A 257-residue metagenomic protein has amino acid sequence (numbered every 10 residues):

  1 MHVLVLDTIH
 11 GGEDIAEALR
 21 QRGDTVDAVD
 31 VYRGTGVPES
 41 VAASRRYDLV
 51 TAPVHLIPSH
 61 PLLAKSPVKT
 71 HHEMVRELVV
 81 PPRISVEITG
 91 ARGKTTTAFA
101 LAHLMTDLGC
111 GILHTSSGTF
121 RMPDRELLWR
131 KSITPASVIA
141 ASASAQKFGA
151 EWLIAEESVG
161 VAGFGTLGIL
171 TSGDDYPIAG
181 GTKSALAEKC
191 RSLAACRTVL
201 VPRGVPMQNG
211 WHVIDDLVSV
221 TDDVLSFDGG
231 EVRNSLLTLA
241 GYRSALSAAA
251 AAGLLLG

Functional and structural regions predicted by a protein language model:
M1-E87, S226: Short, basic phosphate-binding NTP loop
H2-L6, A179-K183, N209-G257: Adenine nucleotide phosphate-binding catalytic loops in nucleotide-utilizing enzymes
D27-P38, G111-A143: Conserved substrate/cofactor phosphate-moiety recognition/catalytic segment in nucleotide-dependent phosphotransferases
V29-T35, T51-P61, S116-G118, E157-V161 (+1 more regions): Short, polar loop motifs at secondary-structure junctions
V50, I88, T95, H114 (+3 more regions): Residue-level signal for inorganic ion chemistry
P58-P82, G168-A194, I214-L217: A short, gly/pro- and small-residue-rich
E73-G118: Walker A (P-loop) phosphate-binding motif
I133-Q208: Flexible active-site lid/hinge loop adjacent to a nucleotide/diphosphate and Mg2+-phosphate binding pocket
